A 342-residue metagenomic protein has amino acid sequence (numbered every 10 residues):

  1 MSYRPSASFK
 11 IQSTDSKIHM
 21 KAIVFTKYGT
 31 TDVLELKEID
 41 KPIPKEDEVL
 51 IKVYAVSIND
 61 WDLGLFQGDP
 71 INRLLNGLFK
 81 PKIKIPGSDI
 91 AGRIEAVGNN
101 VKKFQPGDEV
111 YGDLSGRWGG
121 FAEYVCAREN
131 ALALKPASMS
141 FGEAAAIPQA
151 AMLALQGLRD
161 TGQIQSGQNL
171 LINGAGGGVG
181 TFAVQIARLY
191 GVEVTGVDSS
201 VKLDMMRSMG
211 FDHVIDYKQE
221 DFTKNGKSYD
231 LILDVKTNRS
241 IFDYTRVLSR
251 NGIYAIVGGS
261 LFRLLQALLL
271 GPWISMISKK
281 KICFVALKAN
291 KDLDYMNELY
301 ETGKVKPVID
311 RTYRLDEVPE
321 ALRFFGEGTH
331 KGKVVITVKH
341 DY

Functional and structural regions predicted by a protein language model:
Y3, T14, L63, G68-K84 (+2 more regions): Alpha-helical membrane-targeting segments
D40-S57, I71-G116: Glycine-rich beta-strand-centered segment in the early N-terminal region that forms part of a ligand/cofactor-binding
F79-K80, S88, A96, K103 (+1 more regions): NAD(P)H dinucleotide-binding glycine-rich loop of Rossmann-like/cofactor-binding domains, especially the beta1-alpha1
E109, N169, G252-I253: Short glycine-centered segments of the SAM/dcSAM-binding site in methyltransferase folds
A145-D216: Mid-domain Rossmann-like dinucleotide-binding core that forms the NAD(H)/NADP(H) cofactor-binding site
T223-L231: A short acidic, Gly/Pro-enriched loop at the edge of an enzyme's catalytic core that lines a small-molecule cofactor
R239-T302, V338-Y342: Glycine-rich phosphate-binding loop and adjacent beta-alpha segment of Rossmann(oid) nucleotide-cofactor-binding
K288-Y342: C-terminal hydrophobic helical "lid"/dimerization subdomain of Rossmann-like NAD(P)H-dependent oxidoreductases
